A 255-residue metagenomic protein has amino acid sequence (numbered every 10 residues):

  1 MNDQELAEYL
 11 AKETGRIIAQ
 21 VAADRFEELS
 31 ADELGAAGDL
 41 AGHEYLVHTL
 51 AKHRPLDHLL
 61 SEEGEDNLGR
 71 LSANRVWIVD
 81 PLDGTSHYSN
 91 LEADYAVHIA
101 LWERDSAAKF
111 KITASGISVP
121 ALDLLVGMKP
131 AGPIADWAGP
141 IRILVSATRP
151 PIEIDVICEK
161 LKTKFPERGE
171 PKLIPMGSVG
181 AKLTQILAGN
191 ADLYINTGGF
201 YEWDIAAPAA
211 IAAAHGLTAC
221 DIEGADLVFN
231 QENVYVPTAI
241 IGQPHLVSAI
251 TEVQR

Functional and structural regions predicted by a protein language model:
M1-L82: N-terminal subdomain of lithium-sensitive/metallo-dependent phosphomonoesterases centered on the IMPase/IPPase/PAP
T14, I18, D39, L50 (+6 more regions): Residue-level signal for inorganic ion chemistry
L40, E63, P81-G84, P120 (+3 more regions): Generic detector of well-ordered alpha-helical packing
L60-E62, A100, N230: Solvent-exposed beta-strand sheet faces enriched in polar/charged residues
L71-P130: DPxDG-like acidic metal-binding loop motif
W137-R255: An extended, acidic
